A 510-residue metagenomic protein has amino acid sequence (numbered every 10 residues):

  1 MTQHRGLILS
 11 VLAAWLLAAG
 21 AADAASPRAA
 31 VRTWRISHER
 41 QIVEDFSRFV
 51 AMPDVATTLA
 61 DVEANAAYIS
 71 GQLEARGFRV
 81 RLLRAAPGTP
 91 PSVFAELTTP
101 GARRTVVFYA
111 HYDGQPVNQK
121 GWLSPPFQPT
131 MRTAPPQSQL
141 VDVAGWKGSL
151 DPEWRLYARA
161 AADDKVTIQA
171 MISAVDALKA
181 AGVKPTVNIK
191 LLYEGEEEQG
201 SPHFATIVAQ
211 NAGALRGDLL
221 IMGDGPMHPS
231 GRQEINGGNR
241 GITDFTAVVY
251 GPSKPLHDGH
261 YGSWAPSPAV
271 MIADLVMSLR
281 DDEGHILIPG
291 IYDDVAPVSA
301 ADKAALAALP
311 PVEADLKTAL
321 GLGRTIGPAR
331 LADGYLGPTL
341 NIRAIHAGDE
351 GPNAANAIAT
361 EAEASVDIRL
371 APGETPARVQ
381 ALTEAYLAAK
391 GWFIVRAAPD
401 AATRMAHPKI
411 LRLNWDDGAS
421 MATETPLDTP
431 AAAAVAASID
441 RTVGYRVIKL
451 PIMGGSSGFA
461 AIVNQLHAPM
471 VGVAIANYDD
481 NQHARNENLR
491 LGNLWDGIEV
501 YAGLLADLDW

Functional and structural regions predicted by a protein language model:
I8-A19: Bacterial N-terminal signal peptides
G20-A24: Sec/Tat signal peptide C-region and signal peptidase I cleavage site
A25-A161, L178-V187, V366: Acidic/His- and Gly-rich active-site-bordering loop/insert found across diverse amide/peptide-bond hydrolases
G101, P229-S230, L287-E361, E374-A385 (+2 more regions): An extended, acidic, His-containing surface patch that forms the Zn2+-binding/catalytic region of metallohydrolases
S149-G238: Acidic/histidine-rich catalytic neighborhood of metal-dependent amide-processing enzymes
A162, S253, Y261, I368-P376 (+1 more regions): A generic structural motif
E234-Y250, V473-N477: Flexible glycine/proline-rich, aromatic-decorated loop/lid segments
P252-A314: Polar, glycine-rich mid-to-C-terminal structural blocks that act as macromolecule-binding/assembly scaffolds
